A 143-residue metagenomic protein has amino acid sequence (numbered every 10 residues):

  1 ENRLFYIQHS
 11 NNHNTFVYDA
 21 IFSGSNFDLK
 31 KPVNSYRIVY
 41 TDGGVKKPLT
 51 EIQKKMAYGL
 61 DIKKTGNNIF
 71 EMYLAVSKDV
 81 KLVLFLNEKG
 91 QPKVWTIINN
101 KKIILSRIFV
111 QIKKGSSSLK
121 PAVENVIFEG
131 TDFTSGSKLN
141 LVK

Functional and structural regions predicted by a protein language model:
E1-Q53: N-terminal export/targeting and maturation segments
F5, Y36-R37, K101, S137-N140: Residue-level marker of intrinsically disordered, low-complexity segments enriched for small/polar residues
F5-Q8, I21-N26, Y58-K63, V110-S117: Short amphipathic beta-strand and strand-loop transition segments with alternating hydrophobic
S23, D28, E71-L74, L86 (+3 more regions): Compositionally biased, low-structure terminal segments
R37-I103: Mature extracytoplasmic domains of secretory-pathway proteins
F70-M72, V80, V110-V126: Compositionally biased alpha-helical segments
K101-K113: Short, solvent-exposed, Trp/other aromatic-anchored flexible loops in extracytoplasmic proteins
S116-V142: Short, exposed beta-strand-loop hairpins at the edges of beta-sheets in extracellular/periplasmic proteins
